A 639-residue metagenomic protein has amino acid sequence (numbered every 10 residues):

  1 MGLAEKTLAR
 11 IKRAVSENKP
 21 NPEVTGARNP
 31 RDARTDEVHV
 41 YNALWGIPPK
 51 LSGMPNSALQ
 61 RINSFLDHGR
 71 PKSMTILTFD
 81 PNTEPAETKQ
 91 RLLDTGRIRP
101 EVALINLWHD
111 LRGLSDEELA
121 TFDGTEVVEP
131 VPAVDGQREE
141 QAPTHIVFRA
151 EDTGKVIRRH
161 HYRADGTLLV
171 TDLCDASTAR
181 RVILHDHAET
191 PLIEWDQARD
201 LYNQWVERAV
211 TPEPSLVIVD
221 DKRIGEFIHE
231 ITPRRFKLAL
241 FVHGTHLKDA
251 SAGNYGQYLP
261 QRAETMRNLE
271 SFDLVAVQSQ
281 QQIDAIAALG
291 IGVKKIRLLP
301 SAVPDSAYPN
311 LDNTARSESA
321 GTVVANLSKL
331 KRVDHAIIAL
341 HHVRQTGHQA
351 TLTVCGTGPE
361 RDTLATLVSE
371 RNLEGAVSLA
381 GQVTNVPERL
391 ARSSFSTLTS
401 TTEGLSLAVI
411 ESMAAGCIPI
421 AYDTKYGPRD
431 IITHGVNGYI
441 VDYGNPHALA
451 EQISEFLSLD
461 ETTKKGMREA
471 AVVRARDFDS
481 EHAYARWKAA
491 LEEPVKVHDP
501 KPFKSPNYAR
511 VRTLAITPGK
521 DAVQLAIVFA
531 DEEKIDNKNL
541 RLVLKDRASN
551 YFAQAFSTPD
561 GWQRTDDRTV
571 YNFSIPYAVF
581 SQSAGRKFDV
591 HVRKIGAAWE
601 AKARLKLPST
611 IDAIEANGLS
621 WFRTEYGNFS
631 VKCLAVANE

Functional and structural regions predicted by a protein language model:
Q281, A302: Carbohydrate-associated surface elements
P304, N310-K331, I337-L340: Conserved donor-binding/catalytic core segment of Leloir-type glycosyltransferases
N326-H348, L352, P359-A365: A conserved mid-protein helix/loop that constitutes part of the nucleotide-sugar donor-binding site
Q382, T401: Aromatic "clamp/platform" in nucleotide-sugar-dependent glycosyltransferases that forms part of the donor/acceptor
I418-Y422: Short hydrophobic beta-strand element within catalytic cores of glycosyltransferases and related nucleotide-activated
H434-G435, Y439-P446, S454-E461: Conserved acidic donor-binding segment of nucleotide-sugar-dependent glycosyltransferases
T462-D477, A489: A short, well-ordered alpha-helix in the C-terminal region of glycosyltransferases
V497-E639: Basic, ligand-binding patches in group-transfer machinery, especially extracytoplasmic/periplasmic segments
